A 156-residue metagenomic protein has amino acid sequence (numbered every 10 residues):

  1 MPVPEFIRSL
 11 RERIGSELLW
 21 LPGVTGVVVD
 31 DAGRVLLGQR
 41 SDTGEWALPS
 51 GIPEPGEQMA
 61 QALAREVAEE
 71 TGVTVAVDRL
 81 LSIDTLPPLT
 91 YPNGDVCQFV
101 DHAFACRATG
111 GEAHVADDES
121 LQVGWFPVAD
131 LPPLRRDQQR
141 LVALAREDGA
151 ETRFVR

Functional and structural regions predicted by a protein language model:
M1-T25: Acidic, metal-coordinating catalytic segment for phosphate/diphosphate chemistry, firing primarily on the Nudix
I7-L10, L144-R156: Acidic/histidine-enriched, glycine/proline-rich intrinsically disordered or flexible terminal extensions
L21, S41-T43, L48, V75 (+1 more regions): Short connector loops at helix/strand junctions that flank enzyme active sites, especially segments positioning acidic
L21-G23, A32, S120: A structure-centric signal for secondary-structure junctions around beta-strands
V28-D31, C106-A108: Active-site beta-strand termini and strand-to-loop segments that position acidic
D30-E70: Conserved Nudix-box catalytic region and its N-terminal flanking loop in Nudix hydrolases and closely related
D31, L80-I83: Residue-level recognition of beta-strand microenvironments
P53-V77, D84-R140, V155-R156: Unchanged
